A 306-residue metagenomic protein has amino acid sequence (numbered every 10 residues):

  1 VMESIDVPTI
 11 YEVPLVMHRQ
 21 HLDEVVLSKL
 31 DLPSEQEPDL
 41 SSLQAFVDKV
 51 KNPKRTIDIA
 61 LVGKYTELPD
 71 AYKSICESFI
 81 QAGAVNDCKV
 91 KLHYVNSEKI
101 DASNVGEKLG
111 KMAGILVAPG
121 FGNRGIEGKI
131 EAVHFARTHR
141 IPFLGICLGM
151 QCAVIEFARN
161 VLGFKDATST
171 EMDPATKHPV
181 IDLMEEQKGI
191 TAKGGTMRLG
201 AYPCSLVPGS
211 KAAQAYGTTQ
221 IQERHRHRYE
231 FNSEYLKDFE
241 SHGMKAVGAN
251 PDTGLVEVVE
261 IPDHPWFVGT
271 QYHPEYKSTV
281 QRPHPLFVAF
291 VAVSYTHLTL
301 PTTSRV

Functional and structural regions predicted by a protein language model:
V1-D58, E67-S74, N104: Flexible inter-domain linker/hinge segments
M2, K91-V95, V247: General small-molecule cofactor/ligand-binding pocket signal
A45-K49, K188-H225, N232: Glycine-rich phosphate/pyrophosphate-binding loop and adjacent beta-alpha nucleotide/cofactor-binding cores
D58-E131: Phosphate-binding active sites in nucleotide-utilizing proteins
K108-P203, G209-K211, V280, L286-S294: Cysteine-nucleophile active-site neighborhood
P208-D263: Catalytic beta-strand/loop cores that center a nucleophilic Ser/Cys/Thr and support acyl-enzyme chemistry
V259-R282, L286-A289: A glycine-centered loop/beta-turn motif at secondary-structure junctions
T296-T302: Conserved small/polar residues in nucleotide/adenosyl-binding loops
